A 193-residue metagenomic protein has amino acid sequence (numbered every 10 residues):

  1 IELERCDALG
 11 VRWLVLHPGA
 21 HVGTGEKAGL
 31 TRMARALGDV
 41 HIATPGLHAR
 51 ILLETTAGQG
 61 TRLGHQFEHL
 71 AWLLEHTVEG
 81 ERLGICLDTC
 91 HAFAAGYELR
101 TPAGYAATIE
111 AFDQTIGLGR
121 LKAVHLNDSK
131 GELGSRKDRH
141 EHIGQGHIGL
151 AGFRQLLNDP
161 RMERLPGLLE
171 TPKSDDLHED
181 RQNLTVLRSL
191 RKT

Functional and structural regions predicted by a protein language model:
I1-G84: Active-site acidic/histidine proton-transfer and metal-coordination neighborhood in alpha/beta enzyme cores
R12-V15, H48-L52, R82-C86, R120-H125 (+2 more regions): Structural preference for beta-strand elements that scaffold enzyme active sites
P18-V22, T55-Q59, T89-F93, D128-K130 (+1 more regions): Active-site-proximal loop/turn and secondary-structure-junction residues that shape catalytic pockets, frequently
A43-H48, T77-R82, T115-G119, P160-M162 (+1 more regions): Short helix-capping segments at alpha-helix termini
L63-A71, F93-R164, P172, H178-R181: Gly/Pro-rich active-site loop or hairpin
D176-T193: C-terminal helical cap(s) of enzyme catalytic domains, especially alpha/beta-barrels
